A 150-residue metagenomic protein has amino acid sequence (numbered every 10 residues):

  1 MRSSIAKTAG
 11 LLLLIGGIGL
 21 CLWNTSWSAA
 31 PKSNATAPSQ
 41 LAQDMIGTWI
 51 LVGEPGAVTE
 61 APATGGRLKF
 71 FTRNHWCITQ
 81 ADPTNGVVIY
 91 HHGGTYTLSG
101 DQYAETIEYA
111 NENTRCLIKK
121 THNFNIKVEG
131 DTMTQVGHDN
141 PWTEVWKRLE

Functional and structural regions predicted by a protein language model:
M1-I5: N-terminal secretory signal peptides that target proteins for export/translocation
A6-H91, Q102-E150: Lipid interaction determinants
